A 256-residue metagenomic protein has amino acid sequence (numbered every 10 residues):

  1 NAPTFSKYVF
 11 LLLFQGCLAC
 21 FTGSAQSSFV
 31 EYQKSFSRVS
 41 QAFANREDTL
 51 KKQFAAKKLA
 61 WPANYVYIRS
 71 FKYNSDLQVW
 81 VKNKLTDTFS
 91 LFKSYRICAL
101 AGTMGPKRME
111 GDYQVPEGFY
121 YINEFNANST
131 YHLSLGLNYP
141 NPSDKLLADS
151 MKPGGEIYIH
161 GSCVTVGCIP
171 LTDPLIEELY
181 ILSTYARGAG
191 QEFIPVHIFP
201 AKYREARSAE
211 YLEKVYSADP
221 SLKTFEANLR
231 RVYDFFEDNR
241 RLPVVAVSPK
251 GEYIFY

Functional and structural regions predicted by a protein language model:
N1-F5: N-terminal secretory signal peptides that target proteins for export/translocation
Y8-A19: Bacterial N-terminal signal peptides
F21-A25: Sec/Tat signal peptide C-region and signal peptidase I cleavage site
Q26-V166, P174-I194, Y203-Y256: Cell wall/extracellular polymer interaction/catalysis modules
L171: A conserved hydrophobic position in a structured secondary element of the catalytic/binding core that shapes
H197-F199: Short internal beta-strands
